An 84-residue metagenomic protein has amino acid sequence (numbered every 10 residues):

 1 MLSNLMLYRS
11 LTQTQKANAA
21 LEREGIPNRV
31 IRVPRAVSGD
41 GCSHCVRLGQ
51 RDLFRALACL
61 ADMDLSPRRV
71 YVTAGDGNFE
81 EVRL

Functional and structural regions predicted by a protein language model:
M1-L2, L84: Short, low-complexity, intrinsically disordered N-terminal peptides in bacterial proteins
L2-T14, N18-E22, I26-L57: Amphipathic, hydrophobic secondary-structure cores in small proteins
Q50-L84: C-terminal structural segments of small proteins and small subunits
